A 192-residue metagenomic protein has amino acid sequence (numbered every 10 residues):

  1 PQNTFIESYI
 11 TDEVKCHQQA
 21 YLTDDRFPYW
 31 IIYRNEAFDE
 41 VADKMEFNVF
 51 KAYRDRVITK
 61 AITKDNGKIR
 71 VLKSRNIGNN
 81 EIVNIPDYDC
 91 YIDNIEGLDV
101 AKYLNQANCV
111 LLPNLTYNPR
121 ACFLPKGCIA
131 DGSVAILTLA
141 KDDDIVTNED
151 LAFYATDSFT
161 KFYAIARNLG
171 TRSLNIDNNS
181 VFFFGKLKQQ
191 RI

Functional and structural regions predicted by a protein language model:
P1-N48: Signature of N6-adenine DNA methyltransferases within the class I
W30, R34-I192: Polybasic, glycine- and aromatic-enriched phosphate-binding surface used to engage nucleic acids
